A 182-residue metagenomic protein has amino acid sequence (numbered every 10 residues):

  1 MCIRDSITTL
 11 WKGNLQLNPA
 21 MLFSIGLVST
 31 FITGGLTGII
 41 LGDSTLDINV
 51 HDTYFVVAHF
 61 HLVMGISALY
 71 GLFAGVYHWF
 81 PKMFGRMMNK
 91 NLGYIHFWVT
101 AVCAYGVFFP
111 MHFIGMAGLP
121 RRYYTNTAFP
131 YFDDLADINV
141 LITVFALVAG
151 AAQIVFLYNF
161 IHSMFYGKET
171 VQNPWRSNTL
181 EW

Functional and structural regions predicted by a protein language model:
M1-I3: Short, small-residue-biased leader/transition segments that mark boundaries at the very start of proteins
T8-G38, Y54-V57, L62-G71, G75-F109 (+1 more regions): Interfacial and helix-entry/exit segments of alpha-helical transmembrane bundles in multi-pass inner-membrane proteins
T8-W11, L36-D43, F80-M83, G106-A117 (+1 more regions): Structural signature of transmembrane alpha-helix termini at the membrane-water interface
Q16, D47-H51, V56, R176 (+1 more regions): Generic, ordered loop/turn and secondary-structure boundary motif
I39-F60, F113-I138: Membrane-interface interhelical loops and short amphipathic "cap" helices that link adjacent transmembrane segments
G42-D43, R86-M87, N178: Juxtamembrane/interface motifs at transmembrane-helix termini
A117-D134, I161-W182: Extramembrane terminal tails and long inter-domain/linker segments of multi-pass membrane proteins
D134-Y166: Repeat-solenoid scaffold signature
